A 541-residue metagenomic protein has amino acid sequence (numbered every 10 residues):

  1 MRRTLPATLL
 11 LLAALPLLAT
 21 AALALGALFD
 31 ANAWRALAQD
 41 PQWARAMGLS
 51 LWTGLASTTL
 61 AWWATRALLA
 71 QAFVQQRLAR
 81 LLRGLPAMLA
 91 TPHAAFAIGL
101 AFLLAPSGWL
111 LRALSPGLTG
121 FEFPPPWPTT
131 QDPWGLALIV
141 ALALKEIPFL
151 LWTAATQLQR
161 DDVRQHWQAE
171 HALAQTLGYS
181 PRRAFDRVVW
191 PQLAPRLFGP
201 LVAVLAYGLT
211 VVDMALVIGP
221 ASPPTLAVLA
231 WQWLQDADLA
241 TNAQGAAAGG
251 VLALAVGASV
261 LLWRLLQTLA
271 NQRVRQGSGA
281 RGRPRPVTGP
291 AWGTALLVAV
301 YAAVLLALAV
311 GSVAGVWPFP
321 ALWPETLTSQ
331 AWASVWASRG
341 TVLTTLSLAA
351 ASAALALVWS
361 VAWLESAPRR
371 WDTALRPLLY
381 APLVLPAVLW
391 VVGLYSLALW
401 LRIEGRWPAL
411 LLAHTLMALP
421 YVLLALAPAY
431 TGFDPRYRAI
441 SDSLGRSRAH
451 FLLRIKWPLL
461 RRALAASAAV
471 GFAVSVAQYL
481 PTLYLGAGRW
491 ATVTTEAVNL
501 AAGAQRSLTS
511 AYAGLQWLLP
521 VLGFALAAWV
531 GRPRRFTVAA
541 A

Functional and structural regions predicted by a protein language model:
R2-F29, Q39-Q159, Q192, R196-D213 (+11 more regions): Membrane-water interface segments at the C-terminal ends of transmembrane alpha-helices in multi-pass inner-membrane
F29, S107, Q157-H171, P181 (+6 more regions): Transmembrane helix boundary and interhelical loop/hinge segments in multi-pass membrane proteins
A33-R35, S222-Q235, L322-S334, G488-A502: Short hydrophobic, aromatic-rich alpha-helical segments embedded in or entering the lipid bilayer of multi-pass
D162-L193, A439-L460, A502: Short helix-to-coil transition segments within interhelical loops that connect adjacent transmembrane helices
A169-A184, Q272-R283, P320-S329: Juxtamembrane inter-helical linkers in multi-pass membrane proteins
W233, D238-G250, L254: Helix-loop-helix hairpin linking two adjacent transmembrane segments in secondary transporters
A258-V274: C-terminal membrane-cytosol helix-exit motif in multi-pass small-molecule transporters
A270-R283, G488, G531-A541: Short cytosolic juxtamembrane segments of multi-pass membrane proteins
